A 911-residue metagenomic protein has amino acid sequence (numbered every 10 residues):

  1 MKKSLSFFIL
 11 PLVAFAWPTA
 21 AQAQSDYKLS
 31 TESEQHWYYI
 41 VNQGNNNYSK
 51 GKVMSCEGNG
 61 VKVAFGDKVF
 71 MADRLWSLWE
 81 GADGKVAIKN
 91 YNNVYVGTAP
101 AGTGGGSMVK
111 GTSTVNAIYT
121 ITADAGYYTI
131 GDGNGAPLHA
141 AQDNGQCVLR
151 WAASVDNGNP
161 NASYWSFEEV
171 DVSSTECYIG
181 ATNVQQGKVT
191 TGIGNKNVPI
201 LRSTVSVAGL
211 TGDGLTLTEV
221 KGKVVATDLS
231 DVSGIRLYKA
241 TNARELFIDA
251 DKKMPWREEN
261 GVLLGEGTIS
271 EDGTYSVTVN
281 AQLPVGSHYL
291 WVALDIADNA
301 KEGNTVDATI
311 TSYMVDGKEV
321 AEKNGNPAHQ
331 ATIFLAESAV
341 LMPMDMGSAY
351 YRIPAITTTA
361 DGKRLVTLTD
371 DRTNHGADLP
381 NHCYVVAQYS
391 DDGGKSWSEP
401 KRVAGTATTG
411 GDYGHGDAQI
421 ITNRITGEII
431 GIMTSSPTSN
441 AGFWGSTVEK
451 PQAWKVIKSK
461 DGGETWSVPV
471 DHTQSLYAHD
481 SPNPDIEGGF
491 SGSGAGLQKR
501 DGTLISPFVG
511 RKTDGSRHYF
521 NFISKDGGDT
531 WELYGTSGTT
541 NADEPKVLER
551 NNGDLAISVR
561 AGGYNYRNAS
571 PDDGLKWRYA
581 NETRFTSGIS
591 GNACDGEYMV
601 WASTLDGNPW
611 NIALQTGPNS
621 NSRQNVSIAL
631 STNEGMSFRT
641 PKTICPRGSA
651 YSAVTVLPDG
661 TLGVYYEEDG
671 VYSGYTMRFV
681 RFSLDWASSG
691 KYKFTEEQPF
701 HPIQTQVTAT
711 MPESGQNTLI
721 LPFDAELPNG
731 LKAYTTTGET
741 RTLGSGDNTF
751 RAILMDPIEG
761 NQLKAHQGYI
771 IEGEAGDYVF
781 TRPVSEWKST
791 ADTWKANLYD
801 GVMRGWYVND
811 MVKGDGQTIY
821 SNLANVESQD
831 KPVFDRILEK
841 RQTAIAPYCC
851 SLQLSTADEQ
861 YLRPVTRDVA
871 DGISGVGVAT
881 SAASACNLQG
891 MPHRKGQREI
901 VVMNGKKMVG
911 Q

Functional and structural regions predicted by a protein language model:
M1-S25: Bacterial Sec-dependent N-terminal signal peptides
W17-A20, E739-G744, V869-Q911: C-terminal outer-membrane/trafficking sorting elements
A23, V96, A140, G715 (+5 more regions): Terminal processing/anchoring signals of secreted or surface-associated proteins and related intramolecular
Q24-S173: Lectin-like carbohydrate-binding module/patch detector with strong preference for beta-trefoil
V115-I121, K693-L731, P757-V833, I837-D871: A short, polar beta-strand/turn micro-motif
R150-T175, N326-A331, Y675-E697, Q842-G872: A recurrent domain-boundary module in secreted/ectodomain proteins
S173-L335: Exposed, polar/acidic Ser/Thr-rich sequence context and nearby capping/turn residues that mark flexible linkers
P327-Y692: Asp-box/BNR beta-propeller blade signature and adjacent active/binding-site loops in extracellular glycan-interacting
